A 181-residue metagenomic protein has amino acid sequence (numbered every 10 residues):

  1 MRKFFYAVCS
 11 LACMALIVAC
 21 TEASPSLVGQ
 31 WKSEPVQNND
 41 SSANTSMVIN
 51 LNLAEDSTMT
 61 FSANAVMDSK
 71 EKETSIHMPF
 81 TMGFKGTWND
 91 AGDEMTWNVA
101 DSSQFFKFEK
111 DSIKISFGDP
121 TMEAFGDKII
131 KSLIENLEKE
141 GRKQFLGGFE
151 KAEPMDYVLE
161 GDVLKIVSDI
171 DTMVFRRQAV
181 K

Functional and structural regions predicted by a protein language model:
M1-V18: Sec-dependent bacterial lipoprotein signal peptides
C20-K181: Lipid interaction determinants
